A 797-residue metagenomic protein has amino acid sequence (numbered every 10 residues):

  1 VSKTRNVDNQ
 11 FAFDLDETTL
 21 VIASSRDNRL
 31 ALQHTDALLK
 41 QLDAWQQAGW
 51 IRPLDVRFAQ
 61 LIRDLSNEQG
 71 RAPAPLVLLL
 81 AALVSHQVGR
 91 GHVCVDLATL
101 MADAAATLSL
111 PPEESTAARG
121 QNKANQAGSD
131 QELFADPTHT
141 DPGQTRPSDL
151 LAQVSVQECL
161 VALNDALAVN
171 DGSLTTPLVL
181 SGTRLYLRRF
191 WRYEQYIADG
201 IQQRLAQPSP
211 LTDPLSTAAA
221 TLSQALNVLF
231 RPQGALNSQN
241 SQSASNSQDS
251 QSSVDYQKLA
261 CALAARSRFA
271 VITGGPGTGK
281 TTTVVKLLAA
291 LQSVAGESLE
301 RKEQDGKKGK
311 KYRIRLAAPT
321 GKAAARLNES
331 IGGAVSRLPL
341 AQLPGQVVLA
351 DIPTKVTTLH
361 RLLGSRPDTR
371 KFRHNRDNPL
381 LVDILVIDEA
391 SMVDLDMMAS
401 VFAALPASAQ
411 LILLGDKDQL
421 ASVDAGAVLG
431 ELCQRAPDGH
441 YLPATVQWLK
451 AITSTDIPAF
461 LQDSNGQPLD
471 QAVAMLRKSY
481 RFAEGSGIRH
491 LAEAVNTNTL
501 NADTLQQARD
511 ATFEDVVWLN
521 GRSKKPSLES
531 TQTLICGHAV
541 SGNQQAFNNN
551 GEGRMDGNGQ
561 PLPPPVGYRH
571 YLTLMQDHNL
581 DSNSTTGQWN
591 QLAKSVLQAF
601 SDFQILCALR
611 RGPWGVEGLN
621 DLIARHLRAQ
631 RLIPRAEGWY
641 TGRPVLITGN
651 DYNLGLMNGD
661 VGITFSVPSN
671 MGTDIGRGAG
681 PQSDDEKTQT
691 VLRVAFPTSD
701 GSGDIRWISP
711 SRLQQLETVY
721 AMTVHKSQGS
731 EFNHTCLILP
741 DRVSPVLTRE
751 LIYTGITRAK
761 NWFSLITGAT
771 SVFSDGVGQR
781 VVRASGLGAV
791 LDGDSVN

Functional and structural regions predicted by a protein language model:
S2-Q224, F230, G234, N240 (+1 more regions): Accessory, non-ATPase domains that flank or precede helicase/AAA+ motor cores in DNA-metabolism machines
L65-E68, D103, T107, A166-V169 (+22 more regions): Conserved, well-folded catalytic cores of nucleic-acid-processing and energy-transducing macromolecular machines
L100, I197, T320, D388 (+7 more regions): Residue-level signature of catalytic and energy-coupling elements of molecular machines, predominantly ATP/GTP-dependent
Q224-L236, Q251-F269: Conserved pre-motif I regulatory segment
L259-C261, A265-F513: ASCE P-loop NTPase helicase motor core
P406, G638-T641, M657, S727: Residue-level recognition of short, solvent-exposed, well-ordered loop/turn junctions that link secondary-structure
D418, S422-V645, D651-N653: Conserved helicase motor core of P-loop NTPases
T497, R610, D660-V667, D674-N797: C-terminal accessory regions
